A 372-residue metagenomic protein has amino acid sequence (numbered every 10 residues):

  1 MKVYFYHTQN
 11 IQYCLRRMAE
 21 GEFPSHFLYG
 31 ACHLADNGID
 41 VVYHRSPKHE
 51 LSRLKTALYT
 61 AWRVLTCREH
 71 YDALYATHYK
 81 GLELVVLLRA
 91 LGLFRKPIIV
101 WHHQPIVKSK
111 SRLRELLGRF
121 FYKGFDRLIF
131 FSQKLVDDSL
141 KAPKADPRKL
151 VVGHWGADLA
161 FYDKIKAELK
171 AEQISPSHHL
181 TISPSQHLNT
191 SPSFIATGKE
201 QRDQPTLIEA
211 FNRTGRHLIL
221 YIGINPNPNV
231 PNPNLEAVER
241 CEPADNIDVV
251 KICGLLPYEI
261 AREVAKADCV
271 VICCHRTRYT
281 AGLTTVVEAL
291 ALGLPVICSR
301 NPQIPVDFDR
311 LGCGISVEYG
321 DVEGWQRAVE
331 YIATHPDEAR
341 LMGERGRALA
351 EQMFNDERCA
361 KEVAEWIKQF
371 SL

Functional and structural regions predicted by a protein language model:
H49, P97-R112: A short, histidine- and acid-enriched strand-loop-helix "catalytic/donor-clamping" loop that lines the nucleotide-sugar
L65-E69, S109-I129: Membrane-proximal helix-turn-helix segments that form the acceptor-binding/catalytic region of lipid-linked
D126-L140, A145-K164, E168, I174 (+1 more regions): Donor nucleotide-sugar binding/catalytic pocket of nucleotide-sugar-dependent glycosyltransferases
L140-K141, A157-I174, H178, Q186-S191 (+2 more regions): Acidic anion/phosphate-binding donor-loop and adjacent secondary structure in glycosyltransferase catalytic cores
S191, I222, V230-V264: Nucleotide-activated donor-binding/catalytic signature segment of Leloir-type glycosyltransferases, i.e., the conserved
V264-Y279, L294: Acidic donor-binding loop of glycosyltransferase active sites
R310-V322, Y331-D337: Conserved acidic donor-binding segment of nucleotide-sugar-dependent glycosyltransferases
R327, Y331, E338-M353, E362-E365: A short, well-ordered alpha-helix in the C-terminal region of glycosyltransferases
